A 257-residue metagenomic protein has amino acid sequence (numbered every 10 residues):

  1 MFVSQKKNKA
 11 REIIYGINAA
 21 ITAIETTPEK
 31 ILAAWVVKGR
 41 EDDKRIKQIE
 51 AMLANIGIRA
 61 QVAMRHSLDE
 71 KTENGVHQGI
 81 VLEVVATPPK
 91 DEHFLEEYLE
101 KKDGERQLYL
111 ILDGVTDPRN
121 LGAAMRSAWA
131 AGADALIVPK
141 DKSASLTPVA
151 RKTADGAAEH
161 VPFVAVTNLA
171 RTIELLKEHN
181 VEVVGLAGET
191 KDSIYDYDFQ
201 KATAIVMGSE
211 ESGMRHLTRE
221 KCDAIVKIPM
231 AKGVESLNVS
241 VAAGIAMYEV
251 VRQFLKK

Functional and structural regions predicted by a protein language model:
M1-E100: N-terminal positively charged helical leader segments and presequences
G16, N120, S236-N238: Active-site helix-initiating loop/hinge in glycosyltransferases
N18, T22, E29, E41-A51 (+1 more regions): RNA substrate-binding interface of SAM-dependent RNA methyltransferases
M64, V85, D113, P139-K140 (+5 more regions): Short beta->alpha connector loops at strand-helix junctions that form conserved, small/polar/Pro-enriched
H66-K71, P88-K90, L169-I173, D192 (+1 more regions): A short acidic, often aromatic-flanked loop/helix-cap motif at beta-alpha or helix-coil junctions that lines enzyme
R151-A157, H216-K257: Structured adenosyl-cofactor binding patch, chiefly the S-adenosyl-L-methionine
